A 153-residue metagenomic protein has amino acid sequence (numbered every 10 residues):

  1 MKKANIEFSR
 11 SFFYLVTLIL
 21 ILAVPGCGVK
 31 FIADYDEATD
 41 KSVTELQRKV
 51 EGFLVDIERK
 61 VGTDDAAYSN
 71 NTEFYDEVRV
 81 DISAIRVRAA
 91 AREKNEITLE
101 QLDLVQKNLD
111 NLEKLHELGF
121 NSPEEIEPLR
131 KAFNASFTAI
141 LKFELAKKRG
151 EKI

Functional and structural regions predicted by a protein language model:
K2-V16: Bacterial N-terminal signal peptides that target proteins for export
L22-G26: C-terminal motif of bacterial Sec signal peptides marking the signal peptidase cleavage site
G28-F31: Bacterial signal peptide processing site
D34-E58: Post-signal peptide N-terminal segment of mature Sec-exported envelope proteins
F53-K94: Alpha-helical segments in soluble extracytoplasmic regions
D65-D76, T98-D103, E124-K131: Short, charged, amphipathic alpha-helical segments
V87-H116: Structured, soluble extracytoplasmic/luminal domains of envelope-associated proteins
N108-I153: C-terminal amphipathic alpha-helix
